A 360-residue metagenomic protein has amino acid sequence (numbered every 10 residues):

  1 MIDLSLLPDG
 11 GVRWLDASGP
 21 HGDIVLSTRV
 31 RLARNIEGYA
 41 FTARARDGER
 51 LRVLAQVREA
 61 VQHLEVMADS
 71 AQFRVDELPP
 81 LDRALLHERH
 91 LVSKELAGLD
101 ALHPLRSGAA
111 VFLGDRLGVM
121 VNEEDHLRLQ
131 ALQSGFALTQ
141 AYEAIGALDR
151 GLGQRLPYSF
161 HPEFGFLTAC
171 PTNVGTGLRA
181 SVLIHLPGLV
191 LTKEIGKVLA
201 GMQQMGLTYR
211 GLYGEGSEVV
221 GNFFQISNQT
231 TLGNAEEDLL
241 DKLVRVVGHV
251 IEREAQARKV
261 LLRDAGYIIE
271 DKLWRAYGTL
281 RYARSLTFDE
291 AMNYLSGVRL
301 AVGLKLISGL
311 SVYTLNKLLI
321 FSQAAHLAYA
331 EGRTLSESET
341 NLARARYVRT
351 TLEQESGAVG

Functional and structural regions predicted by a protein language model:
M1-E163, L178, T192, K197-G360: Long, Pro/Ser/Thr-rich low-complexity/intrinsically disordered regulatory tracts in eukaryotic proteins
G165-V182: Conserved phosphate/anionic-ligand binding catalytic regions in large, soluble enzymes, centered on
H185-G188, E194: Structural signature of FAD isoalloxazine-binding scaffolds in flavoprotein oxidoreductases
